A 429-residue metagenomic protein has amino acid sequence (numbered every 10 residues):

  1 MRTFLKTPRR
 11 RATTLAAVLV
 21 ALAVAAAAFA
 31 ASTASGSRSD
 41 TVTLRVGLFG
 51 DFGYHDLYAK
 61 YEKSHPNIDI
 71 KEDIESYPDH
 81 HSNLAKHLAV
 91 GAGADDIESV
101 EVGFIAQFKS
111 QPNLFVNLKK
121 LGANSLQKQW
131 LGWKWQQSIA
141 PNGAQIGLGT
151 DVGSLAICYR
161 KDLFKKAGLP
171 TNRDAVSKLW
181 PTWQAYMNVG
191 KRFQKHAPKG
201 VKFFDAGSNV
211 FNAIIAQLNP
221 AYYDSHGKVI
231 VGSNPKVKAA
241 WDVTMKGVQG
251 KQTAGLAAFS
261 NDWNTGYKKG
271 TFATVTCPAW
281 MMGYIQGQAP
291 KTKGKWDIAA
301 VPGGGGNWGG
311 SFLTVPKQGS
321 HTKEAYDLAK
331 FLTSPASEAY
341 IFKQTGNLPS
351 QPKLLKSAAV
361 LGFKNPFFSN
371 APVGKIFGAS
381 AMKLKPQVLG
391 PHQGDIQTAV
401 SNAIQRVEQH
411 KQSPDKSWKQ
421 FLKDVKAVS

Functional and structural regions predicted by a protein language model:
M1-L44, K423-S429: Short, low-complexity disordered leader/linker segments with a strong preference for bacterial N-terminal type II
D40-D51, I68-D73, D96-I97, I146 (+1 more regions): Short, well-ordered beta-strand elements
A59-W130, G147, K165-G168, T265-G266 (+3 more regions): Extracytoplasmic "Venus flytrap"/periplasmic binding protein-like
V102-A156, Q184, K295-D297, F363-K364 (+1 more regions): Hinge/lid segment of periplasmic solute-binding proteins
A144-D151, L155, K165, T182-I230 (+2 more regions): Extracytoplasmic/periplasmic solute-binding protein
M187-K191, G227-A257, Q286: Glycine-centered hinge/linker elements that transmit conformational signals in sensory and ligand-binding systems
K246-G250, G287-L348, K353, Q409: Extracytoplasmic/periplasmic substrate-recognition and gating elements
F368-D424: C-terminal capping/gating helix-and-loop segments adjacent to ligand/active sites or protein-protein/ligand interfaces
